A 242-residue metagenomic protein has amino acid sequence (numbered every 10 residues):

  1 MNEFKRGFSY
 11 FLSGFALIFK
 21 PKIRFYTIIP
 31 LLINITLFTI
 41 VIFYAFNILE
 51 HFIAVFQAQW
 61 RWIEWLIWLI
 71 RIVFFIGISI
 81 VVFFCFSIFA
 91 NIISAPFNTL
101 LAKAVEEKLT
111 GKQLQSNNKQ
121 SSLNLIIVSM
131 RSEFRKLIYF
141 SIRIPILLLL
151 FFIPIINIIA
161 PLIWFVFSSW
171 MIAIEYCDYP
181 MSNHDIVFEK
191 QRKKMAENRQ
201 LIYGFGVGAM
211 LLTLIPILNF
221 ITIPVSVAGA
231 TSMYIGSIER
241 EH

Functional and structural regions predicted by a protein language model:
M1-I144, S182, E197-L201, G206-A209 (+1 more regions): Helix-coil boundary and N-terminal low-complexity module in membrane systems
E64, M171-Y176, R192-R199: Small-residue-rich segments of transmembrane alpha-helices in multi-pass membrane proteins, especially helix faces
R71-E107, F151-N183, I217-E241: Selective recognition of hydrophobic, aromatic-rich stretches within alpha-helical transmembrane segments of polytopic
P180-K193: Alpha-helical transmembrane segments
K194, N198, L214, G236-R240: Hydrophobic alpha-helical segments
